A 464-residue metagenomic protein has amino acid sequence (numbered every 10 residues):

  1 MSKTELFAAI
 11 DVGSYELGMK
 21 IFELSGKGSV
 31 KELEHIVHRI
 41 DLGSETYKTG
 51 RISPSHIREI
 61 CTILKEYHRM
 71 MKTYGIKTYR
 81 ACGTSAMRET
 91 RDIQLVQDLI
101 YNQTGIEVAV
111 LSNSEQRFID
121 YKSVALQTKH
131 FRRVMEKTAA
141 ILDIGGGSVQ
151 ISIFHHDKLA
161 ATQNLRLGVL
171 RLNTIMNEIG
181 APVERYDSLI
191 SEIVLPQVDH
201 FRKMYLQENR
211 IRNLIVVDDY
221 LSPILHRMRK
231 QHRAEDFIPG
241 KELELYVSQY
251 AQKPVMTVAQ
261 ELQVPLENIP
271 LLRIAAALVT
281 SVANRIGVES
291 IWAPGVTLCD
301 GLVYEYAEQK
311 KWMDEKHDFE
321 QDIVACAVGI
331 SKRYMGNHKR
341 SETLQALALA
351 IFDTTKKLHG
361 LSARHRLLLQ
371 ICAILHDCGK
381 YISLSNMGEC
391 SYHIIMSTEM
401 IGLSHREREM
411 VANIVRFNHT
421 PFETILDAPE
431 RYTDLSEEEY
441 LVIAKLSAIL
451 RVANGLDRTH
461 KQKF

Functional and structural regions predicted by a protein language model:
M1-S2, L126: A short, basic/flexible loop-to-alpha-helix module at the beginning of a structural domain
S2-K31, R133-T162, V216-D219: Gly/Thr-rich phosphate-binding beta-strand-loop-beta motif of the actin/hexokinase/Hsp70
F7, E45-K65, R69, T73-Y74 (+5 more regions): Helical "lid/coupling" subdomains associated with nucleotide-phosphate turnover
L24-H56: Mobile, glycine- and charge-enriched loop segments and immediately flanking short secondary-structure elements within
V30-I40, A160-L167, F319: Short coil-to-beta-strand
T78-Y79: Post-signal peptide N-terminal segment of secreted/secretory-pathway proteins
K463-F464: Short, intrinsically disordered, charge-balanced linker/junction segments flanking boundaries in proteins
